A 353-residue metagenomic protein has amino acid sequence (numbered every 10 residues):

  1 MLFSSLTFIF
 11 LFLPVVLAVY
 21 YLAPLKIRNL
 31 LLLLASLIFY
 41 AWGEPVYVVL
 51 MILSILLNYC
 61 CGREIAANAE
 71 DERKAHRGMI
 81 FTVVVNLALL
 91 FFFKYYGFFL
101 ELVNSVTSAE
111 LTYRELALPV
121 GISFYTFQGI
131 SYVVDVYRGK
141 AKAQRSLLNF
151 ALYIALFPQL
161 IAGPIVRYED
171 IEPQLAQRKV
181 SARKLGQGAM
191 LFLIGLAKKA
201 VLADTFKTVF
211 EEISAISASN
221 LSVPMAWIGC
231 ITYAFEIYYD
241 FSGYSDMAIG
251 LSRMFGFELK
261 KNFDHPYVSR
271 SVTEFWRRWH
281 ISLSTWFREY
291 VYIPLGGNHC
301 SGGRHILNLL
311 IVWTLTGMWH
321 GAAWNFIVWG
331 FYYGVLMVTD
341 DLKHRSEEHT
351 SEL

Functional and structural regions predicted by a protein language model:
M1-S351: Membrane-embedded transmembrane alpha-helical bundles that form the catalytic cores of multi-pass lipid-modifying
